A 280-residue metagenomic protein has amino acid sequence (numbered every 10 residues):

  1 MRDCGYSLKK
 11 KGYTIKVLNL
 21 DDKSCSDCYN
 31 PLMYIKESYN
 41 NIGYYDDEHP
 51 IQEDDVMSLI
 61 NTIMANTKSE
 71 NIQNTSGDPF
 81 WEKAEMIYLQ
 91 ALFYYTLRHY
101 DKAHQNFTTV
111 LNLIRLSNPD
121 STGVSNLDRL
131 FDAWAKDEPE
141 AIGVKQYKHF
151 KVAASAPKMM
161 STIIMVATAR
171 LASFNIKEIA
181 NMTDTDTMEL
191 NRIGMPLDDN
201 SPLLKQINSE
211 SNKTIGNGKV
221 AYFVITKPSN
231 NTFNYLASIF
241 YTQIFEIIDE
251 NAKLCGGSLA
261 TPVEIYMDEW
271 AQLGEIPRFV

Functional and structural regions predicted by a protein language model:
M1-V280: P-loop NTPase motor domains
